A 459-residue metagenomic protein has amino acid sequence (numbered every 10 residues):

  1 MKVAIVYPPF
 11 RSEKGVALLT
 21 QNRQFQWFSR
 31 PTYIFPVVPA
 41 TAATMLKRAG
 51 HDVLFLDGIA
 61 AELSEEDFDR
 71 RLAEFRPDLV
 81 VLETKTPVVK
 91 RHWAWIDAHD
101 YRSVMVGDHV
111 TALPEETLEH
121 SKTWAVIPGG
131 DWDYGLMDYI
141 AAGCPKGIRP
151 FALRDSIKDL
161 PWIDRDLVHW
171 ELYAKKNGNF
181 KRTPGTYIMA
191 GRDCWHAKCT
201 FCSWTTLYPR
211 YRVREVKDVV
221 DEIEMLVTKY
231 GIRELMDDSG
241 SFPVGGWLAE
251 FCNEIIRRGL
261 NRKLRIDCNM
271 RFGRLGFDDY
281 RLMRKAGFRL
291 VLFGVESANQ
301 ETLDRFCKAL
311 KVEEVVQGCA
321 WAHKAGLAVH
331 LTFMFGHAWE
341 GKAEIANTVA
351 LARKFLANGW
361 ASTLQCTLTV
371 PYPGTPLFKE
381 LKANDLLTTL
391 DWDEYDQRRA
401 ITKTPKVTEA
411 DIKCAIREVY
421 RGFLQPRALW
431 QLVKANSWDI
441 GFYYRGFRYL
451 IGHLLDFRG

Functional and structural regions predicted by a protein language model:
M1-V220, K229-G231: Acidic, low-complexity intrinsically disordered segments
V3-I5, D52, D69-L72, D78 (+3 more regions): Radical SAM enzyme core and accessory elements
S12-V16, L113-E116, G245-G246, E301 (+4 more regions): Flexible glycine/acidic-rich beta-alpha junction loops that bind and position SAM and/or redox cofactors in anaerobic
A42-L54, K229-Y230, A286, G318-V329 (+3 more regions): A structural motif corresponding to the C-terminal end of an alpha-helix and its immediate exit/capping segment
L79, L290, T363: Short, Asp-centered acidic motifs that coordinate Mg2+ and/or phosphate in catalytic or ligand-binding sites
D100-Y101, I256-K263, L356-W360: Short helix-capping segments at alpha-helix termini
E115-E119, D279, W339-K354: Catalytic cores of alpha/beta
I163-H330, H337, N347-A350: Radical SAM [4Fe-4S] cluster-binding motif and immediate context
